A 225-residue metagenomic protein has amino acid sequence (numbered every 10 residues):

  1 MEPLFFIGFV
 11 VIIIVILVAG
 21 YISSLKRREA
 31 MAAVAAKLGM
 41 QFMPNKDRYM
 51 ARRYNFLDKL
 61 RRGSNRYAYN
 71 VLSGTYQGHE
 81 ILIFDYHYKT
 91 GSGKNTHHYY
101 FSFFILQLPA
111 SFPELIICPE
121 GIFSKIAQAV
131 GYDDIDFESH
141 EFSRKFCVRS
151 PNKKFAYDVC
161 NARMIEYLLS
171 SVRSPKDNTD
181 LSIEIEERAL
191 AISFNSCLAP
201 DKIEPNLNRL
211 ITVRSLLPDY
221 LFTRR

Functional and structural regions predicted by a protein language model:
M1-V10: Feature marks short, highly hydrophobic, charge-poor N-terminal signal-anchor/signal peptide-like helices that anchor
V15-L38: Transmembrane-cytosolic junction motif
A30-K46, M50-R52, L57-R225: Charged, low-complexity intrinsically disordered regions
